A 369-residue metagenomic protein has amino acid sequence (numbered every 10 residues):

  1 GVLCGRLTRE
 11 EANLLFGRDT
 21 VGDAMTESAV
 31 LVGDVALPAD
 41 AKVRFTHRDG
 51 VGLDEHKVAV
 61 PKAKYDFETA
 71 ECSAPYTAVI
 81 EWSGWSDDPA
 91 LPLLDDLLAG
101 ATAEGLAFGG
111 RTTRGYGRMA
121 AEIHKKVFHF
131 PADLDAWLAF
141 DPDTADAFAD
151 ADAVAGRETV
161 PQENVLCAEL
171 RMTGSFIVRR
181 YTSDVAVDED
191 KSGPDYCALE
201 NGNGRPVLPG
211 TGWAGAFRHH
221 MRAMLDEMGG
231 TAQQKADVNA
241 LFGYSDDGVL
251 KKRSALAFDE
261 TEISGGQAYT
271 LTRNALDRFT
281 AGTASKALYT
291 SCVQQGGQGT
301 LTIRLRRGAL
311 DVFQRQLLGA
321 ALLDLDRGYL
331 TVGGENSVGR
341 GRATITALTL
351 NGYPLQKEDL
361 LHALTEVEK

Functional and structural regions predicted by a protein language model:
G1-K369: Small/polar/charged residue-enriched interaction surfaces, especially the RNA/DNA-contacting tracks of RNP/CRISPR
